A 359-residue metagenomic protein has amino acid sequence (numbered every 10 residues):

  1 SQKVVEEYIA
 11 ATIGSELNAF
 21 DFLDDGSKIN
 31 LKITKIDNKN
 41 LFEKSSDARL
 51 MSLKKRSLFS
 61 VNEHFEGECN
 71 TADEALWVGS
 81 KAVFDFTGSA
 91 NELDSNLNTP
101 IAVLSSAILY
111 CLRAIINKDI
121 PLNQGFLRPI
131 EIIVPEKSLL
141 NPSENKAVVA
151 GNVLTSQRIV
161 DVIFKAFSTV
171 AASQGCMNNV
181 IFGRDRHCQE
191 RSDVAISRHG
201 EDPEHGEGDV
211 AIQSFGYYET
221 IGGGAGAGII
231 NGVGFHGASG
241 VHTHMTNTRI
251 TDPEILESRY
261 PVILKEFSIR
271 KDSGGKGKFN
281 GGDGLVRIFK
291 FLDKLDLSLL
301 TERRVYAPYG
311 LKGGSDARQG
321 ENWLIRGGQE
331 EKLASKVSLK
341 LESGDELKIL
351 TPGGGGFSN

Functional and structural regions predicted by a protein language model:
S1-R49, K55-N359: Glycine/proline-enriched, intrinsically flexible loops and inter-domain linkers
